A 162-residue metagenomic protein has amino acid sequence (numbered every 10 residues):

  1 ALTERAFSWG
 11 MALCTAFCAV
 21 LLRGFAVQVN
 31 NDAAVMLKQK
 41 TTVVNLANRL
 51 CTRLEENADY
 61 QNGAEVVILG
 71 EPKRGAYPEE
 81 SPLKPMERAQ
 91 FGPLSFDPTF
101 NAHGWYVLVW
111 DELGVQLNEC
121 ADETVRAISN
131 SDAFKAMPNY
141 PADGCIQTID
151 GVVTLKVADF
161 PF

Functional and structural regions predicted by a protein language model:
L2-Q28: Signature aromatic-anchored transmembrane alpha helix within multi-pass, membrane-resident enzymes that catalyze glycan
L22-F162: Intrinsically disordered, polar/acidic, low-complexity terminal segments
